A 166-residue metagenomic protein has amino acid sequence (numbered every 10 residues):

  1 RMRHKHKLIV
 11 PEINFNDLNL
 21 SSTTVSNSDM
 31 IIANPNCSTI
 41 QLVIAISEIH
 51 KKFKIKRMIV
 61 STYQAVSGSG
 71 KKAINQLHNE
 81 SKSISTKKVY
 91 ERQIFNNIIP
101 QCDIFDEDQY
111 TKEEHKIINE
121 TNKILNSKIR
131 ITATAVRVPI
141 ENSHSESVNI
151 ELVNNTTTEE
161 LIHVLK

Functional and structural regions predicted by a protein language model:
R1-I94, R130, T158, H163: N-terminal Rossmann-like NAD(P) cofactor-binding subdomain of oxidoreductases, focused on the glycine-rich
V66-K166: Charged docking surfaces used in two-component/phosphorelay signaling
